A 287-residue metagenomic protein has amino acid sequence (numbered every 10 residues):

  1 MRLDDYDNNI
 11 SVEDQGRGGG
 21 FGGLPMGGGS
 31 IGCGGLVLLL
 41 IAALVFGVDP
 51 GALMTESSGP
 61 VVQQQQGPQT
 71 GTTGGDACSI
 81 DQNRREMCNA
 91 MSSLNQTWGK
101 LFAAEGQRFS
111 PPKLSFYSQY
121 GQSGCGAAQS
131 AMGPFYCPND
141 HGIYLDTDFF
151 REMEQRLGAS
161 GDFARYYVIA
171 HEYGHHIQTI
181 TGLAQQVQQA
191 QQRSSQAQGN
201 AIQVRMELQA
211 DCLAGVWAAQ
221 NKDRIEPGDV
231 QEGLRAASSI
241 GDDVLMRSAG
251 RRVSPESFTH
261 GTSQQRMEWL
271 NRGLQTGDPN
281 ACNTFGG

Functional and structural regions predicted by a protein language model:
M1-T73: Long amphipathic alpha-helical segments used for membrane anchoring, targeting, substrate engagement, or oligomerization
D4, G241-G287: Pan-zinc metallopeptidase signature
I41, W98, L145, A164-I180 (+2 more regions): Active-site recognition of the HExxH zinc-binding catalytic motif
L44-V45, L53-G124, N283: A metal-dependent hydrolase signature that marks the N-terminal structural subdomain at the beginning of catalytic folds
M54, Y120-D146: Catalytic zinc-binding patch centered on the HExxH motif and its immediate surroundings that defines zinc-dependent
D81, R85-F109, A201, R205-M246: Short helix/loop segments within enzyme catalytic domains that coordinate or immediately flank catalytic cofactors
F149-Y167, Q198-V204: Short pre-active-site segment immediately N-terminal to the catalytic Zn-binding motif
T179-E207: Post-HEXXH active-site segment of zinc metalloproteases
